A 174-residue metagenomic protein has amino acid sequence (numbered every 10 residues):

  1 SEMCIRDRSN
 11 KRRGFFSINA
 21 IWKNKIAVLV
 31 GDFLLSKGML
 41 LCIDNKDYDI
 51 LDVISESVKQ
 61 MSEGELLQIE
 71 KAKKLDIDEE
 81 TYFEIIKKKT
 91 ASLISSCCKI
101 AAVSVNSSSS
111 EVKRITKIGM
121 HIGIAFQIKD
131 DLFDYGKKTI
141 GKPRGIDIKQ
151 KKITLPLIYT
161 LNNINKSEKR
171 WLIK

Functional and structural regions predicted by a protein language model:
S1-E2, R6-K169: Mg2+-dependent prenyl diphosphate-binding active-site environment of isoprenoid biosynthetic enzymes
R170-K174: A mobile "lid/hinge" subdomain adjacent to the ATP/sugar-phosphate binding pocket shared across diverse ATP-dependent
